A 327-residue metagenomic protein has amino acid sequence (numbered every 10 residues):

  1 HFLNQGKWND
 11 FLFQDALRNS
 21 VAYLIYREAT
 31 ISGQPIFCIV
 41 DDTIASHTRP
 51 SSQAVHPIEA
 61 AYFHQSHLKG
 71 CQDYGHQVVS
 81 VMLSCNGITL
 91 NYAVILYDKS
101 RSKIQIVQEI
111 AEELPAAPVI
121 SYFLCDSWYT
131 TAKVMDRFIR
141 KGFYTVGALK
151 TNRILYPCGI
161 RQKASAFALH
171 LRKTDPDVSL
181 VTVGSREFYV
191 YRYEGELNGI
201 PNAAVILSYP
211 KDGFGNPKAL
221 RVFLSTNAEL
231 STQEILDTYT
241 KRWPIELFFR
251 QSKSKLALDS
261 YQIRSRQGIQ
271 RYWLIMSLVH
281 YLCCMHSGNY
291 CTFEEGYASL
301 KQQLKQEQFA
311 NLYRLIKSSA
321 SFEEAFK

Functional and structural regions predicted by a protein language model:
H1-L3: Short, basic interhelical loop/turn and adjoining N-cap of the next helix at nucleic-acid- or acidic-partner-contacting
Q5-N86, E187-Y191: Active-site-proximal, Lys/Arg-enriched surface segment that forms a nucleic-acid-binding/basic interface patch
G33, S51, N86-K327: Single, function-defining residue in the core of a domain
